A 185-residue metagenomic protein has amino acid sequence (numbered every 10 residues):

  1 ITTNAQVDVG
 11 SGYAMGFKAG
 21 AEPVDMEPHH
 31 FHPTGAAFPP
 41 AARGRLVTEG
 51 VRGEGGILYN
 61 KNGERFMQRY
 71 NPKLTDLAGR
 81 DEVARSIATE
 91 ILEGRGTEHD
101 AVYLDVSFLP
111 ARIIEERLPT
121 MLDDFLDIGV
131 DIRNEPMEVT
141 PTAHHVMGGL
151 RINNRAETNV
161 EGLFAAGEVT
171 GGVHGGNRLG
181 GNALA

Functional and structural regions predicted by a protein language model:
I1, F31-A36, A143, M147 (+1 more regions): Glycine-rich phosphate/pyrophosphate-binding beta-alpha loops
I1, V83-A84, A88-G96, T140 (+2 more regions): Short, intrinsically disordered, charge-balanced linker/junction segments flanking boundaries in proteins
I1-A19, V160, G172-A185: A conserved FAD-binding loop/helix module that cradles the flavin
M15, A21-D131, E135: An anion/pyrophosphate-binding glycine-rich loop and adjacent beta-alpha core in soluble alpha-beta enzymes
F66-R69, I113-I114, A156, V160-E161 (+1 more regions): Short helix/loop capping segments that flank catalytic or ligand/cofactor-binding pockets
R117-T170: A glycine-rich dinucleotide-binding beta-alpha-beta segment and adjacent secondary-structure elements that constitute
